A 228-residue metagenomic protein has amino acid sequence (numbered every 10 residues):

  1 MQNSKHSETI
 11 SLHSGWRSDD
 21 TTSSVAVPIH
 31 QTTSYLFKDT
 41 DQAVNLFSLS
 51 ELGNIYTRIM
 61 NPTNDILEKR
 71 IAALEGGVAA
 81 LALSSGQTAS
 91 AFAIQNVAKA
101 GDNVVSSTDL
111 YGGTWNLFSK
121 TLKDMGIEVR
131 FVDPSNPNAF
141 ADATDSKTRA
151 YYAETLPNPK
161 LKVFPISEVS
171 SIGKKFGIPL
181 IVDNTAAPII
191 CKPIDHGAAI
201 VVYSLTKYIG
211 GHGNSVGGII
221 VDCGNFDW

Functional and structural regions predicted by a protein language model:
Q2-N3, S11-D20, A80-W228: Conserved PLP-enzyme active-site core in the AAT-like
Q2-N61, K69-R70: N-terminal "arm"/small-domain region of PLP-dependent enzymes with the aminotransferase-like
L36, G76, C223: Residue-level marker of positions within ordered structural domains that often coincide with functionally constrained
D39-A91, G113-T121: Conserved N-terminal alpha-helix of the aminotransferase class I/II PLP-enzyme fold
